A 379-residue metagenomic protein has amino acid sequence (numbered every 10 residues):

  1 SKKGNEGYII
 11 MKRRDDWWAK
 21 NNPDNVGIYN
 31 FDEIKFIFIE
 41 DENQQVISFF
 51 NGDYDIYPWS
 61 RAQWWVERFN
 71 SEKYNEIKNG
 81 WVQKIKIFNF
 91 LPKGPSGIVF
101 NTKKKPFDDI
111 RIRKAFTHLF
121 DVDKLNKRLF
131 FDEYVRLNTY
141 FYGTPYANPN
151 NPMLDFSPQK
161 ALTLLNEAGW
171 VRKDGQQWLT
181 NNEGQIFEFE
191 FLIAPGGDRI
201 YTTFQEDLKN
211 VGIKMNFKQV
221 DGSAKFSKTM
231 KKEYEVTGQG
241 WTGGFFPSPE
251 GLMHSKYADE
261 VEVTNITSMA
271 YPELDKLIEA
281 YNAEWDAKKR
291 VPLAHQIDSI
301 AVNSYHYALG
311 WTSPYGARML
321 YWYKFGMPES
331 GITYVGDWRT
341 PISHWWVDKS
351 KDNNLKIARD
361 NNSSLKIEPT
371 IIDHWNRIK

Functional and structural regions predicted by a protein language model:
S1, N151, F189-G196: Short beta-strand->loop
K2-K12, I37-K104, A115, D123 (+2 more regions): Extracellular/periplasmic solute-recognition and catalytic clefts
G4-E6, F31, K93-P95, R136 (+1 more regions): Extracytoplasmic
E6-I9, R13-D15, S96, A115-M153 (+3 more regions): Detector for C-terminal structural segments
G7-I10, F31-F38, Q185-A194, M215-K218: Short, well-ordered beta-strand elements
W17-A19, K104-I112, V171, E284: Short helix-loop capping/hinge motifs at secondary-structure junctions, enriched in acidic/polar residues
G27-D32, I110, D155-E190: Immediate post-signal peptide segment of exported/extracytoplasmic ligand-binding proteins
N43-Y54, I110-R111, T202-V211, S223-Y234: Short helices/loops that flank or line small-molecule/ion binding pockets
